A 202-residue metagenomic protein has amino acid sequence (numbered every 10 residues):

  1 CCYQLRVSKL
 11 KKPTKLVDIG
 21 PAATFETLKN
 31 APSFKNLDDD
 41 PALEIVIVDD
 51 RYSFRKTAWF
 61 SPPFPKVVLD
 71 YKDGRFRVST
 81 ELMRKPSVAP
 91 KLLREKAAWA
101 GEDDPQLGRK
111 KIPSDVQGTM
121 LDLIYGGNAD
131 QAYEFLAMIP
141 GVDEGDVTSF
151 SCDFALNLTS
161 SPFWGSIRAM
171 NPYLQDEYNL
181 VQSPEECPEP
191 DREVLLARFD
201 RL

Functional and structural regions predicted by a protein language model:
C1, N36-D50: Acidic/hydrophobic-patterned starts of short beta strands in beta-sheet-rich repeat architectures
C1-C2, L202: Intrinsic structural disorder
Y3-L5, F64: Repetitive beta-architecture junctions, highlighting loop-to-beta-strand starts across blade-like repeats
R6-A22, V68-V78: Surface-exposed loop/turn elements that mediate protein-protein interactions on large endomembrane-trafficking
A22-S33, V88-A89: Repeat-based blade/solenoid architectures
A31-K35, R55-A58: Catalytic micro-motifs at enzyme active sites that drive phosphoryl/nucleotidyl and oxygen chemistry
I47-L202: Acidic, small-residue rich beta-repeat scaffolds with periodic aromatic anchors
